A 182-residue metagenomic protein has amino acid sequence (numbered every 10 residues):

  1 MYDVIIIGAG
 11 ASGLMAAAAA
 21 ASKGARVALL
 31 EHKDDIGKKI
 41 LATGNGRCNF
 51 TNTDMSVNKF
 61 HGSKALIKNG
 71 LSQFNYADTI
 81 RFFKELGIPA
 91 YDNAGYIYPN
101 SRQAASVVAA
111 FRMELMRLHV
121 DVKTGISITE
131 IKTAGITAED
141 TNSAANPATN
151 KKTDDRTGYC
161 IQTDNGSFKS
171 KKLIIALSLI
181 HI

Functional and structural regions predicted by a protein language model:
Y2, D164-K172: Core beta-strand elements of the Rossmann-like FAD/NAD(P) dinucleotide-binding domain in flavoenzyme oxidoreductases
V4-L29: N-terminal Rossmann-like FAD-binding beta1-loop-alpha1 element of flavoenzymes
S22-T43: Glycine-rich FAD pyrophosphate-binding loop
R47-D92: Glycine-rich active-site loop/strand segments that organize a redox cofactor
K68-N75, A94-M113: Short beta-strand to alpha-helix junction loop
T124-I136, K151-R156: A conserved short coil-to-beta-strand element within the FAD-binding core of flavoproteins
A176-L177: Short, well-ordered coil/turn residues at beta-beta hairpins and beta-strand->alpha-helix junctions within
H181-I182: Conserved small/polar residues in nucleotide/adenosyl-binding loops
